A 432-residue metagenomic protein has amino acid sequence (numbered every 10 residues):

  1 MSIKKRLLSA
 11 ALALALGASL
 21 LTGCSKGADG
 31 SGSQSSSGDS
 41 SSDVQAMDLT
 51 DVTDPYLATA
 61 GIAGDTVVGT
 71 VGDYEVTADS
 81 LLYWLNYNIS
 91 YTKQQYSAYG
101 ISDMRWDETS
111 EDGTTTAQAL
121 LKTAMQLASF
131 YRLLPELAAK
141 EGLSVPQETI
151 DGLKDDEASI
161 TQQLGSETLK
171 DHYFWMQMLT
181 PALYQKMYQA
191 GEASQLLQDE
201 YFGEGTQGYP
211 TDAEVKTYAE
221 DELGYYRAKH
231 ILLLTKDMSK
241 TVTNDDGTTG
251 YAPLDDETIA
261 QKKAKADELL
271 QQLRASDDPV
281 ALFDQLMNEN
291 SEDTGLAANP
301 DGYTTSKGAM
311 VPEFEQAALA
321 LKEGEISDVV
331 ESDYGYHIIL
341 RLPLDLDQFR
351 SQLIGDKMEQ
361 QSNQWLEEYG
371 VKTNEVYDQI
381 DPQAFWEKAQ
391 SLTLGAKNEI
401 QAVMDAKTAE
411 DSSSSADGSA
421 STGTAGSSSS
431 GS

Functional and structural regions predicted by a protein language model:
S2-A10: Bacterial N-terminal signal peptides that target proteins for export
S19-G23: C-terminal motif of bacterial Sec signal peptides marking the signal peptidase cleavage site
K26-A63, L169-T258, A309-S432: PPIase-associated folding chaperone regions across multiple families
V44-L179: N-terminal targeting/tethering segments
T66-G72, S110-M125, L134-S144, F174 (+5 more regions): Second-shell loop/turn segments in exported
L85-T92, A128, R132, E136-V145 (+12 more regions): Sec/Tat-exported extracytoplasmic proteins
E141-I150, P279-M287, S327-V330: Surface-exposed patches in mature extracellular/periplasmic domains of secreted proteins
A264-E313, L342-P343: Peptidyl-prolyl cis-trans isomerase
